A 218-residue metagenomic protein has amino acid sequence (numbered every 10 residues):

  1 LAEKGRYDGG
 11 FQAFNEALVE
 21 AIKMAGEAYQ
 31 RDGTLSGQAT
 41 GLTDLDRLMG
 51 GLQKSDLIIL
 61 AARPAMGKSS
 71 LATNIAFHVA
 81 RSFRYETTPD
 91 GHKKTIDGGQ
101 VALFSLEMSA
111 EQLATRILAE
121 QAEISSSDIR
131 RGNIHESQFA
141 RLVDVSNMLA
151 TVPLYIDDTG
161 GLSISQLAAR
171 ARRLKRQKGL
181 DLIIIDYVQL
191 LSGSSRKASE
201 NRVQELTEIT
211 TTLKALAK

Functional and structural regions predicted by a protein language model:
L1-R31, L35, S55, M66 (+4 more regions): Short, small/acidic-rich helices and loops at N termini and domain boundaries of DNA replication/processing enzymes
L42-G51: Pre-Walker A adenine-sensing motif
R47, S82-G179, G193: Cytosolic-facing regulatory segments adjacent to core modules
I58-I59, A102: Short hydrophobic/aromatic beta-strand immediately N-terminal to the Walker A/P-loop
A62: The Walker A (P-loop) glycine that initiates the GxxxxGKT/S ATP-binding motif of P-loop NTPases
L71, I75, L113: Hydrophobic positions on the alpha1 helix immediately C-terminal to the Walker A/P-loop
N74-S82: Walker A/P-loop NTP-binding motif
R81, E205-K218: Substrate-engagement module of ASCE P-loop NTPases
